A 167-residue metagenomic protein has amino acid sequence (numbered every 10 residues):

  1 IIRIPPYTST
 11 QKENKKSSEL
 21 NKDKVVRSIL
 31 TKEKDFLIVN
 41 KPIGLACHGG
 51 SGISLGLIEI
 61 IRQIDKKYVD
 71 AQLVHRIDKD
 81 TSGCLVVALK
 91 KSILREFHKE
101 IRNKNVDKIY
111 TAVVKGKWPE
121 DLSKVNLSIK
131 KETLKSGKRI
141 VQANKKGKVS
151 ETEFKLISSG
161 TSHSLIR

Functional and structural regions predicted by a protein language model:
I1-R167: RNA pseudouridine synthases
